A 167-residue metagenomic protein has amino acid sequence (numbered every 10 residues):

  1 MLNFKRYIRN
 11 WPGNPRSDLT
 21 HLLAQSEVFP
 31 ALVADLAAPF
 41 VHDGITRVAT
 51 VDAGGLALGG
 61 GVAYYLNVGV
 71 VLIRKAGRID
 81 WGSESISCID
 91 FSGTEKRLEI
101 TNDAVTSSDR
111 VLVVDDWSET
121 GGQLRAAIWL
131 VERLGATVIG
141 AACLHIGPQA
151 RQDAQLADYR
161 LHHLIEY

Functional and structural regions predicted by a protein language model:
M1-I45: Active-site-facing substrate-recognition patch
R9, A126-Y167: PRPP-dependent phosphoribosyltransferase catalytic core
I45-D52: Short glycine-rich phosphate-binding loop at a beta-alpha junction
T46, D109, I139: Conserved acidic residues
T50, V113-V114: Generic enzyme active-site microenvironment
A57-L66, I128: Short Gly/Thr/Asp-enriched flexible loops that form oxyanion-binding sites at enzyme active sites
V68-V111: Short, glycine/charge-rich flexible loops or terminal/linker lids adjacent to PRPP-binding catalytic cores
D115-R125: Acidic, divalent-metal-coordinating active-site segment for phosphoryl/phosphodiester hydrolysis, typified by short
